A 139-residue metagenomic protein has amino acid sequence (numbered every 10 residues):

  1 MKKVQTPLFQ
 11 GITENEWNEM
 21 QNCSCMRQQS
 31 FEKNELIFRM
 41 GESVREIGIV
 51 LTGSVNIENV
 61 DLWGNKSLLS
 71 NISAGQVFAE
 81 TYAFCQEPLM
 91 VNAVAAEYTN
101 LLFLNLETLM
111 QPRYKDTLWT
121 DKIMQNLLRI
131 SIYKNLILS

Functional and structural regions predicted by a protein language model:
M1-K33, V77-F78, Y82-F84, K115: Cyclic nucleotide-binding regulatory module and flanking cytosolic helices
C23-S24, E42-V44: Short, small/polar residue-rich loop motifs at catalytic or cofactor-binding pockets
S24, L69-Y133: Cyclic-nucleotide recognition modules
N34, R45-E58, W63, A74-G75: Glycine- and acidic-residue-biased ligand/ion/polar-headgroup-sensing regions
L36-E42: Short phosphate-coordinating micro-motif centered on Lys-Gly-acidic
R39, I57-E58, E80: A generic structural signal for residues embedded in beta-strands
I137-S139: Short, Lys/Arg-enriched, Trp-marked, Pro/Gly-tolerant hinge/linker segments that flank
